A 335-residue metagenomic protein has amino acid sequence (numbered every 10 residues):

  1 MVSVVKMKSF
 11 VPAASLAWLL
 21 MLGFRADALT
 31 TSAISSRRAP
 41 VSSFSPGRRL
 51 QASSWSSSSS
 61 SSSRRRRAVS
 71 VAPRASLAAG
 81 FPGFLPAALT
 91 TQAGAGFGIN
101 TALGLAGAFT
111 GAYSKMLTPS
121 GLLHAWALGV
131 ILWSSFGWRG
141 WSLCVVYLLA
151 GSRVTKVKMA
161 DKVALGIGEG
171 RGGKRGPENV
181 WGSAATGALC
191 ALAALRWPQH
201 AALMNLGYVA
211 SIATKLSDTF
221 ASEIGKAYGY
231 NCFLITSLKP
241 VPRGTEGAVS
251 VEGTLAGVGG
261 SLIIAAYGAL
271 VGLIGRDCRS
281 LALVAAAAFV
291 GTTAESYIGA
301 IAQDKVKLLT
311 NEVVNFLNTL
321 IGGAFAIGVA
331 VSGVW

Functional and structural regions predicted by a protein language model:
M1-S63: N-terminal chloroplast transit peptides
P12-R25, R65-R67, R74-W335: Hydrophobic alpha-helical transmembrane segments
A52-S54, V71-A75: Ser/Thr-rich, Pro/Gly/Ala-heavy low-complexity intrinsically disordered linkers and tails of secreted extracellular
